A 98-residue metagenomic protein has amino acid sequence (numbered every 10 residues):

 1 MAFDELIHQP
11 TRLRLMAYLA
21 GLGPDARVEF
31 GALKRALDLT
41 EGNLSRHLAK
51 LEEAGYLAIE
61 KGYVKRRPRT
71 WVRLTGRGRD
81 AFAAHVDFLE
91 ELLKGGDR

Functional and structural regions predicted by a protein language model:
A2, A20, D80-R98: Amphipathic alpha-helical dimerization/coiled-coil segments that flank or bridge DNA-binding/regulatory modules
A2-N43: N-terminal helix-turn-helix DNA-binding core of bacterial DNA-binding proteins
H8, H47, H85: Histidine-centered active-site/metal-ligand motif
P10-L13, A54, R69: Structural motif
R14, A58, R73: Conserved beta-strand segments that form the floor/walls of ligand-binding pockets within enzyme and binding domains
D25-V28, Y56, K65, E91-G95: Hydrophobic/basic alpha-helical segments enriched in Actinobacteria
F30-K61, R66-R67: Canonical helix-turn-helix DNA-binding module
V64-H85: Basic, amphipathic "hinge/linker" alpha-helix immediately C-terminal to the N-terminal HTH DNA-binding motif
